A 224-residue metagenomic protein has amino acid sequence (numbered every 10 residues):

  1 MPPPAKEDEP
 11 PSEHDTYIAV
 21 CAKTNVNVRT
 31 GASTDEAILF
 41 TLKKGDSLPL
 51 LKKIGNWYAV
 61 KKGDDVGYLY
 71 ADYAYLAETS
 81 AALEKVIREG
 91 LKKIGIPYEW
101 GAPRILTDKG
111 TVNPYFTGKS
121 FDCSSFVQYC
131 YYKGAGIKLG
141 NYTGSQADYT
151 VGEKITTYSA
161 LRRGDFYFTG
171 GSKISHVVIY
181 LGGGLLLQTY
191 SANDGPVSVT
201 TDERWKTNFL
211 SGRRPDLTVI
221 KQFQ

Functional and structural regions predicted by a protein language model:
M1, F40-D72: SH3/SH3-like beta-barrel superfamily modules
P2-N27, T41-K43, K53-I54, T79 (+2 more regions): SH3-family beta-barrel domains
G45, G164-D165: Loop/turn positions that initiate beta-strands
K61-A74, S175-S191: Short, compositionally biased
Y98-R163, T207-L210: Catalytic cysteine-centered active-site loop
K138-G144, I179-E203: Catalytic Cys-His active-site segments of thiol-dependent hydrolases/isopeptidases
N208-Q224: Low-complexity, Gly/Ser/Thr/Pro-rich intrinsically disordered linker/tail segments
